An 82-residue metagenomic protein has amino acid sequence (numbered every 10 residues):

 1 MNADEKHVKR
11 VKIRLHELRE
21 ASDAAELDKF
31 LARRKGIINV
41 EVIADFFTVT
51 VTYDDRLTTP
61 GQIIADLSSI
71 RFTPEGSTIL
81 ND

Functional and structural regions predicted by a protein language model:
N2-L18: Short glycine-/aliphatic-rich beta-strand segments at the starts of folded cytosolic domains
A3, V42-I43, G61-A65, G76-S77: Long, contiguous binding/interaction regions
I13-L31, K35: Short, thiol/selenol-centered motifs that function as redox-active sites or metal-ligating centers
E26-L31, Q62-I70: Short amphipathic alpha-helices in soluble, non-transmembrane regions that often serve as interface/regulatory elements
D28-F46, T73: Short acidic amphipathic segments
F47-T52: A generic structural motif
Y53-T58: Helix N-cap motif at beta-to-alpha junctions
I70-D82: Conserved short beta-strand edge segments in small beta-sheet-based binding/regulatory domains
